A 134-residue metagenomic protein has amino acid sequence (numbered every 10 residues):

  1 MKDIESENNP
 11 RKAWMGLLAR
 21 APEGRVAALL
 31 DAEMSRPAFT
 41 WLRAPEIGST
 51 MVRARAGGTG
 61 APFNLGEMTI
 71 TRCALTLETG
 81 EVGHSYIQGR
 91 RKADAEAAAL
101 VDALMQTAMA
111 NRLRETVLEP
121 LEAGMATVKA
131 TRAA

Functional and structural regions predicted by a protein language model:
M1-P37: Charge-rich, low-complexity N-terminal segments
E5-E7, E23, E33, E46 (+5 more regions): Glutamate identity and glutamate-enriched acidic tracts
E7, A19, E23-A27, W41-A44 (+4 more regions): Generic detector of bulky aromatic hydrophobic side chains
E7, R11, A19, Q106-A134: Cysteine/selenocysteine-centered motifs that mediate thiol-based redox chemistry or coordinate metal-sulfur cofactors
R20, T69-T71, R91-D94: Generic alpha-helical scaffold signal
A32-E78, H84-Y86: Structured beta-strand/loop patches that form or line metal/cofactor-binding pockets in enzymes
T79-E119: A hydrophobic, small-residue-rich beta->alpha segment in the mid-to-C-terminal subdomain of diverse proteins
